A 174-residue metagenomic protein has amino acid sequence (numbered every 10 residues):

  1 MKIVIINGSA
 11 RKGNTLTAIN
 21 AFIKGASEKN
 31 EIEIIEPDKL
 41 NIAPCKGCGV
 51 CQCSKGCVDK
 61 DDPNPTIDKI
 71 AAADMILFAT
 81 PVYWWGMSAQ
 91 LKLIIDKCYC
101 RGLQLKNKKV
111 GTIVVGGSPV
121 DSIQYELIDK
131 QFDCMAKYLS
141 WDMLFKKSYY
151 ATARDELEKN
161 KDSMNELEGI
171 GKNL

Functional and structural regions predicted by a protein language model:
M1-A79, W85-R101, M143-K147, L157-L174: N-terminal beta1-alpha1-beta2 submodule of the flavodoxin-like/Rossmannoid cofactor-binding fold
T80-P81, K137: Acidic, low-complexity intrinsically disordered regions
L105-K146: Short, glycine-/small-residue-rich phosphate/pyrophosphate-handling segment
S122-Y125, D155-N160: Short, solvent-exposed loop/turn segments at secondary-structure boundaries
A151: Active-site rim beta-loop-alpha module in soluble metabolic enzymes
